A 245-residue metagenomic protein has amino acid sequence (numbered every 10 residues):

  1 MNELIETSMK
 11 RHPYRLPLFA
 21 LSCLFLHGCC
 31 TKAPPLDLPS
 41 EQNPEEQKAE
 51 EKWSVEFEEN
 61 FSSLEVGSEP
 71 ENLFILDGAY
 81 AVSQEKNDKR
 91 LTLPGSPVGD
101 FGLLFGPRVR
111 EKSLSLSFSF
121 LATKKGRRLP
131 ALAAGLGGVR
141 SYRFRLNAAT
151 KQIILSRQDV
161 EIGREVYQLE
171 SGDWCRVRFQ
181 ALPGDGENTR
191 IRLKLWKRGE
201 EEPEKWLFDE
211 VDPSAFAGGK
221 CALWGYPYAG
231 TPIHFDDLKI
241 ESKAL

Functional and structural regions predicted by a protein language model:
H27-G28: C-terminal motif of bacterial Sec signal peptides marking the signal peptidase cleavage site
L38-L73: Extracellular carbohydrate-recognition regions
F61, D236-I240: Extracellular beta-strand elements of beta-rich domains used for carbohydrate recognition/degradation or cell-matrix
F61, F118, D173-G184, I191-L195: Short tryptophan-centered beta-strand motifs in secreted/extracellular beta-sheet-rich domains of glycan-recognition
E65-R90: Extracellular glycan-recognition surfaces and repeat-rich motifs
K86-R157: Secretory/extracellular carbohydrate-interaction modules and structurally similar beta-sandwich "look-alikes"
S156-R178: Short, aromatic/His-centered strand-loop micro-motif at the edge of beta-sheets
E202-H234: Flexible glycan-contacting loops in extracellular carbohydrate-active proteins
